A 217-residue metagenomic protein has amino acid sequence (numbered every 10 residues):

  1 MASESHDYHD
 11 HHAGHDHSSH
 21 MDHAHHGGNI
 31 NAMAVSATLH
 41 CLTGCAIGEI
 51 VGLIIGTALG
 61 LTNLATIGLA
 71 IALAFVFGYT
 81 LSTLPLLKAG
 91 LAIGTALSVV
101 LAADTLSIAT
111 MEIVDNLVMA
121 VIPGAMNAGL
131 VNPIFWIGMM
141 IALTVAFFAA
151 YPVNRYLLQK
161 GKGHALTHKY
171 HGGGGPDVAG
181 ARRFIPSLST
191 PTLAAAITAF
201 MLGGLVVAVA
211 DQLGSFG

Functional and structural regions predicted by a protein language model:
A2-G217: Alpha-helical membrane segments of multi-pass proteins
